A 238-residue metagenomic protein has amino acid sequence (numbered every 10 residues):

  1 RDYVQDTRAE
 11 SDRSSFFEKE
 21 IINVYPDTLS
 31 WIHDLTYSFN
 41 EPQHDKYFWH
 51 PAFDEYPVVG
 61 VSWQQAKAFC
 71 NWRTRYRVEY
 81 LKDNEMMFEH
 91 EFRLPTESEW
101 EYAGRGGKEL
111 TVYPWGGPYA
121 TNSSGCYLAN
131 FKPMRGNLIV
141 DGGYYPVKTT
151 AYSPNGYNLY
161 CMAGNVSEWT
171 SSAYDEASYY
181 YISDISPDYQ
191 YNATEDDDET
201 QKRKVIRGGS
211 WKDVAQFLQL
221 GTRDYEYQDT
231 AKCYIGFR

Functional and structural regions predicted by a protein language model:
V4-Q5: Residue-level detector of alpha-helical secondary structure
E10, S14-G221: Functional-site microenvironments in short loops/helix caps that host divalent-cation chemistry
Y227: Substrate-binding clefts and catalytic carboxylate motifs of secreted carbohydrate-active enzymes
A231-R238: Short, structured beta-strand segments at or near domain termini in extracellular proteins/domains
